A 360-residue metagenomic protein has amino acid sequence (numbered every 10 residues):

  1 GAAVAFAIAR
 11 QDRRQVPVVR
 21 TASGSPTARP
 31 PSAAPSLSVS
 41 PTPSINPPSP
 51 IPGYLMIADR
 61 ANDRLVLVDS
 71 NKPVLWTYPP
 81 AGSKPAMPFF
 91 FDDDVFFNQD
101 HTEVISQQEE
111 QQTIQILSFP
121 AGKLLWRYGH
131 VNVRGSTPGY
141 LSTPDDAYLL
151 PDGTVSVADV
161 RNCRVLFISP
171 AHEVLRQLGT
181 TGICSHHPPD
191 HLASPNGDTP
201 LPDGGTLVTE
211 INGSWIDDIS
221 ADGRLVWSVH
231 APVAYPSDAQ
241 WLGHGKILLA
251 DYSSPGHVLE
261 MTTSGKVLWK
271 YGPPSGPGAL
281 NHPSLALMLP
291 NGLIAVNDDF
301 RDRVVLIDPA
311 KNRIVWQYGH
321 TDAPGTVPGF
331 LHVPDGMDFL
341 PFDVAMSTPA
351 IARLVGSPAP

Functional and structural regions predicted by a protein language model:
G1-I8: Hydrophobic alpha-helical membrane-insertion segments, chiefly the h-region of N-terminal signal peptides
R14-G24, R29, L37-P360: Histidine-/acidic-rich catalytic cores in large beta-rich domains
